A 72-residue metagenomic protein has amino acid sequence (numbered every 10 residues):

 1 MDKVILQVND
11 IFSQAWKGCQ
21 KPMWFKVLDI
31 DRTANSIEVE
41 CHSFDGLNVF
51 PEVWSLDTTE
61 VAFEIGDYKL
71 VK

Functional and structural regions predicted by a protein language model:
D2-G18: Short coil-to-beta transition motif at edge beta-strands of beta-rich domains
K3, N9, D31, L56-D57: A detector of low-complexity, intrinsically disordered, Ser/Thr/Gly/Pro/Ala-rich segments
Q7, S13, N35, E60-V61 (+1 more regions): Serine/threonine-rich, low-complexity intrinsically disordered segments
I11, P22-M23, S55: Residue-level detection of beta-strand scaffold positions
A15, E38-E40, V71: Beta-strand residues in well-ordered beta-sheet regions across diverse protein folds
Q20-F50: Basic/aromatic-rich interaction segments and small domains that mediate binding to polyanionic partners
S43-K72: Intrinsically disordered, low-complexity, charged/polar segments
